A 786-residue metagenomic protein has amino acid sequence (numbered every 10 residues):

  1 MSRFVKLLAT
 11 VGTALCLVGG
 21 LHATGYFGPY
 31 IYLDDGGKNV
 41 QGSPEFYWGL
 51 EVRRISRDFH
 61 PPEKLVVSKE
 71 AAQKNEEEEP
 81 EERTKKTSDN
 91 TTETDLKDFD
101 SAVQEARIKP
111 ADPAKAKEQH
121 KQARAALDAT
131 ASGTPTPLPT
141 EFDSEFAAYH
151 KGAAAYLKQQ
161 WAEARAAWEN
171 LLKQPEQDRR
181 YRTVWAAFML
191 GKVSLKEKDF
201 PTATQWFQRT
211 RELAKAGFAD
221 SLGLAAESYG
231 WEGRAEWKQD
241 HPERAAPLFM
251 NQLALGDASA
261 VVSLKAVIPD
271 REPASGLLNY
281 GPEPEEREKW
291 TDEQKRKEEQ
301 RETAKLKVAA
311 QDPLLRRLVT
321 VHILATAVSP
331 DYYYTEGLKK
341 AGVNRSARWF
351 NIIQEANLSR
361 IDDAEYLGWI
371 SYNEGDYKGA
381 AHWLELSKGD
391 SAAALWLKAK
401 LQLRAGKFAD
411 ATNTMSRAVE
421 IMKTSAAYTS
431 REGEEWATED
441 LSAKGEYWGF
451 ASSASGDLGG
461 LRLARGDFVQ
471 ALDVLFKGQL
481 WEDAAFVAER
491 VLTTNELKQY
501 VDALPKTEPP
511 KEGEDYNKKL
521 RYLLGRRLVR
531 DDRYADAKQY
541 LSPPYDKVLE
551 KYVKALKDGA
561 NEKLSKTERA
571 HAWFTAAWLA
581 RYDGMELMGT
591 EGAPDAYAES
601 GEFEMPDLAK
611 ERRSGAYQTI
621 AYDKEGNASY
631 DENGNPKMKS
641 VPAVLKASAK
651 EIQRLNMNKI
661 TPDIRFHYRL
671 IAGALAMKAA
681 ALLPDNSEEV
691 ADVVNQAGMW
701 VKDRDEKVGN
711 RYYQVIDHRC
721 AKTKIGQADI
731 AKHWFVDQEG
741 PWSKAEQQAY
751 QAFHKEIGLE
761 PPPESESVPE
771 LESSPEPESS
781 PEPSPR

Functional and structural regions predicted by a protein language model:
M1-A9: Bacterial N-terminal signal peptides that target proteins for export
A9-G19: Bacterial N-terminal signal peptides
L21-N170, P175, R179-M189, T202-R786: Extracytoplasmic/secretory-pathway proteins
D199: Short glycine/serine/threonine/alanine-rich loop segments
